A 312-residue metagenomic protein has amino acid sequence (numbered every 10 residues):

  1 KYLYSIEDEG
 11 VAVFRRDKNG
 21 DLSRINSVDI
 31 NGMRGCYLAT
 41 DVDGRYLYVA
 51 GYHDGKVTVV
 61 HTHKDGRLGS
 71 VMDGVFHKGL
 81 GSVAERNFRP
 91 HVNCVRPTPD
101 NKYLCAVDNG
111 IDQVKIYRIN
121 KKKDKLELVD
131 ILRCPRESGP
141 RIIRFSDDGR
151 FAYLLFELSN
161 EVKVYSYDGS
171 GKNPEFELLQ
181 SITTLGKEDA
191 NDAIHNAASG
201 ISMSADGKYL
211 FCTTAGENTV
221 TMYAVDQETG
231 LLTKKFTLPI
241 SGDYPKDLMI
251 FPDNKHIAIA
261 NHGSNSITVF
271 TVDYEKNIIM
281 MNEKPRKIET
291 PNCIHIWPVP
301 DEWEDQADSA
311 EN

Functional and structural regions predicted by a protein language model:
D8, Y52, T62, N109-G110 (+6 more regions): Short loop/turn segments immediately following the C-termini of beta-strands
V11-A12, G55-T58, D112-V114, N160-V162 (+2 more regions): Structural signal for beta-propeller blades
F14-D21, V59-G69, Y117-K125, Y165-F176 (+2 more regions): Short loop/turn segments immediately following beta-strands, especially the blade-tip and inter-blade linker loops
S23-C94: Asp-box/WD-like beta-propeller blade repeats and closely related beta-sheet repeat scaffolds
S23-D29, G69-G79, E127-L132, P174-T184 (+2 more regions): Beta-propeller fold detector
N31-V42, K78-P99, C134-F151, T184-D206 (+2 more regions): Beta-rich, blade/repeat-based domains predominating in secreted/periplasmic proteins but also intracellular
N101-E161: Loop-centered beta-sheet repeat module
